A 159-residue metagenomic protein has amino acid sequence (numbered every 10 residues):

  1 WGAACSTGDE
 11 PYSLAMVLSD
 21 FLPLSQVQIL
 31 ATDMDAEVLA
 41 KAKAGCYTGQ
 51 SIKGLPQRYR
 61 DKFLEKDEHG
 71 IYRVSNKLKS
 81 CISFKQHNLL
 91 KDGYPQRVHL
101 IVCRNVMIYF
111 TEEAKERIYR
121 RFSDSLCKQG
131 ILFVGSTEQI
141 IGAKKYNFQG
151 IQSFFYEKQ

Functional and structural regions predicted by a protein language model:
G2-A3, T32: Conserved beta-strand/loop positions that form the S-adenosyl-L-methionine
T7-L24: Conserved SAM-binding loop of SAM-dependent methyltransferases across substrates and taxa, primarily the Class I
M16-D20, A44, D124: Short, well-ordered alpha-helices that flank and scaffold nucleotide-derived cofactor binding pockets
S25-V102, V106-A114, Q139-I141: Extended basic-aromatic, gly/pro-enriched interface segments that bind polyanionic ligands
L100, I141-Q159: Core SAM-dependent methyltransferase catalytic element
E116-K128: A short glycine-rich, Lys/Arg-flanked "PGG" loop and its adjoining helix->strand segment in the class I
Y119-R120, G135-T137, I141: Conserved Class I SAM-dependent methyltransferase catalytic core
K128-S136: Conserved beta-strand signature within the Rossmann-like core of class I S-adenosyl-L-methionine
